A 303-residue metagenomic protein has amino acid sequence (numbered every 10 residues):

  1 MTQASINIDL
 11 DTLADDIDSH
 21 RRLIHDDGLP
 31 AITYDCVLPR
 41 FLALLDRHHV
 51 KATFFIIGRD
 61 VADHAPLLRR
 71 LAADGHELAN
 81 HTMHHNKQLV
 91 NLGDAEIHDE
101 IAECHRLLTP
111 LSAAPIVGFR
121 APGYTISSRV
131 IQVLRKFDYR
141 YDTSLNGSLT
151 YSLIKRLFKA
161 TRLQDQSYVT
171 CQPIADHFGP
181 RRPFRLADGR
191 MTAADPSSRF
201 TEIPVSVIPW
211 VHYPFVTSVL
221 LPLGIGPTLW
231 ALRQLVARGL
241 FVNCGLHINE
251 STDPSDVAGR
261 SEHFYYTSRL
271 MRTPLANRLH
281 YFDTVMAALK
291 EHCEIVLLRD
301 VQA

Functional and structural regions predicted by a protein language model:
M1-E77, P110: Active-site beta->alpha N-cap acidic-glycine motif
N7, A14, K87, C244-S251: Short acidic/histidine-rich active-site segments
D9, L45, L78-H81, F119 (+4 more regions): Conserved, mostly hydrophobic/aromatic
H25-I32, F55-I57, H85-I97, I116-V117 (+3 more regions): The substrate-binding groove and active-site-proximal loops of carbohydrate-active enzymes, especially glycoside
R47-H49, F215-S218, P222-A303: C-terminal domain-boundary segment and adjacent tail
H48-V130, Y139-L157, P196-R199, V207 (+1 more regions): Metal-dependent polysaccharide deacetylase catalytic core of the NodB/CE4 family, i.e., the active-site-bearing domain
L89, L153-F158, D253-E262: Histidine/acidic-residue-rich catalytic or RNA/ligand-binding cores of hydrolases and nuclease-related proteins
A114-V117, A121-L240, C244-G245: Active-site-adjacent pocket scaffolds in enzyme catalytic domains
